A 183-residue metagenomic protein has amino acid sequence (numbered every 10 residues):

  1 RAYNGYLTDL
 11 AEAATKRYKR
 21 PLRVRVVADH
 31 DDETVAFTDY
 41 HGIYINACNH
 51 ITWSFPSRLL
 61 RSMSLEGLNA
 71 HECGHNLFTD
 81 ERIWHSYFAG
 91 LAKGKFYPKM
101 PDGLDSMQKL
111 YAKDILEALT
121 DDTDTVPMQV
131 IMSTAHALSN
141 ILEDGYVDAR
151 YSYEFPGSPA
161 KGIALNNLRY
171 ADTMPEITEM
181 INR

Functional and structural regions predicted by a protein language model:
R1-T178: Basic/hydrophobic alpha-helical interface regions
I181-R183: Long lumenal/extracellular ectodomains of secretory and single-pass membrane proteins
